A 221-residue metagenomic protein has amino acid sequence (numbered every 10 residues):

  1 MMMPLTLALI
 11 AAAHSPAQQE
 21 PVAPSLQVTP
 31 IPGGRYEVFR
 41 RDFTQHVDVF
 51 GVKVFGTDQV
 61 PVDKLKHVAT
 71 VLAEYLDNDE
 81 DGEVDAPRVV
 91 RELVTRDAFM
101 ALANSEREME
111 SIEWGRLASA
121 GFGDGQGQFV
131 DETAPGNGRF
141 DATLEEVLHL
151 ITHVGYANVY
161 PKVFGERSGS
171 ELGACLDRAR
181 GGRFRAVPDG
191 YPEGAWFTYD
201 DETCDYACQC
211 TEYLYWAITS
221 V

Functional and structural regions predicted by a protein language model:
M1-M2: Residue-level detector of intrinsically disordered terminal segments
L5-P16: Hydrophobic h-region of N-terminal signal peptides that target proteins for export in Gram-negative bacteria
A12, D77, S220: Residue-level marker of positions within ordered structural domains that often coincide with functionally constrained
S15-F50: N-terminal low-complexity, Pro/Thr/Ser-rich intrinsically disordered segments that act as propeptides or flexible
L26-E37, L172-G181, T211-L214: Phosphate-binding glycine-rich loops and adjacent basic patches that engage nucleotide phosphates, nucleic-acid
F39-D42, V49-W196: Acidic/His-rich structured neighborhood in mature extracellular/periplasmic domains
T198-V221: Extracellular low-complexity, Gly/Ser/Thr-rich intrinsically disordered linkers and protease-sensitive activation/hinge
